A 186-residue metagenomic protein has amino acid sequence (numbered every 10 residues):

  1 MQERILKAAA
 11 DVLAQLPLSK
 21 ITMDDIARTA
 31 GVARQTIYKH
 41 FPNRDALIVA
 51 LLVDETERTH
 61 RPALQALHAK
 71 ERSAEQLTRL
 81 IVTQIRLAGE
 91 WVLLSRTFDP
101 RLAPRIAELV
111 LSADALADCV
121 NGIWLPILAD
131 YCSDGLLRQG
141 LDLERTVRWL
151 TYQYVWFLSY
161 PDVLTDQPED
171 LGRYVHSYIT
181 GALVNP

Functional and structural regions predicted by a protein language model:
M1-A9, I26, L51-A63, W124: Generic hydrophobic, amphipathic alpha-helix propensity
R4, V12-A46, A50: Helix-turn-helix
A8-V12, L87, Q153: Short amphipathic alpha-helical elements of helix-turn-helix/winged-helix folds
R44, E55, T59, L77-Q84 (+5 more regions): Hydrophobic/aromatic residues within well-ordered alpha-helical segments
A50, A63-L93, V147-L150: Hydrophobic alpha-helical connector segments
R86, G122-D134, T151-Q153, S159-P186: C-terminal peripheral helix-coil segments that are non-catalytic and often amphipathic
A88-L111: Amphipathic alpha-helical segments used for helix-helix packing
R105-L136, E144-R148: Amphipathic alpha-helical packing segments from all-alpha helical-bundle domains
